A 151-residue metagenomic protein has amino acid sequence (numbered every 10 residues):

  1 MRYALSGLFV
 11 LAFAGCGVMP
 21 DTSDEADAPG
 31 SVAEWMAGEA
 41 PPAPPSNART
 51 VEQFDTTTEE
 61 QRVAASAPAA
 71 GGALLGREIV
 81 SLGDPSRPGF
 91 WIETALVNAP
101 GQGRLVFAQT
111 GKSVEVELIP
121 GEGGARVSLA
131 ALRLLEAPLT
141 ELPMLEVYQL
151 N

Functional and structural regions predicted by a protein language model:
M1-A4: Positively charged n-region of N-terminal signal peptides that target proteins for export
S6, E122: Short, flexible active-site loop motifs that bind/organize anionic cofactors or intermediates
A12-G15: C-terminal motif of bacterial Sec signal peptides marking the signal peptidase cleavage site
G17-G121, P138-N151: Long, compositionally biased stretches
A125-A130: Short, solvent-exposed secondary-structure boundary/capping segments
A131-P138: Short active-site loop/helix that positions an aromatic residue
